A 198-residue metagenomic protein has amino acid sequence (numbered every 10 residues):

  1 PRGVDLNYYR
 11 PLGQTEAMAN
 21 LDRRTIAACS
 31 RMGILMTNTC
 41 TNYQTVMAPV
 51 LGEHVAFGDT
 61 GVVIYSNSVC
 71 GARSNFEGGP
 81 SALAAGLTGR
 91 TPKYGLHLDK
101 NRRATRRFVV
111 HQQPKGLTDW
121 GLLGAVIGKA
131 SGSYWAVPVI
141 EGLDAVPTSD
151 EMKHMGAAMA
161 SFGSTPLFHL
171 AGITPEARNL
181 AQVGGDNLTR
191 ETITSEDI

Functional and structural regions predicted by a protein language model:
P1, E16, N20-V46, V50 (+1 more regions): Intrinsically disordered, low-complexity segments enriched in small residues
R2-Y8: Glycine-rich nucleotide/cofactor/substrate-binding loop typically near the N-terminus or early in the first domain
